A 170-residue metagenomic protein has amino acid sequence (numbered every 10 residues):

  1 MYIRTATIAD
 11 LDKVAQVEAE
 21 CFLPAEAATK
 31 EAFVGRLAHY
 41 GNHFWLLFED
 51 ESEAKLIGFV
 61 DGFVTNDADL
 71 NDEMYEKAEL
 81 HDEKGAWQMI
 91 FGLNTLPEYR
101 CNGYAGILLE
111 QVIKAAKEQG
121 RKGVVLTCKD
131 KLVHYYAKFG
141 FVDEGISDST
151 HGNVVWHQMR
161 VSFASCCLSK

Functional and structural regions predicted by a protein language model:
M1-V14: A short beta-loop-alpha structural element at the N-terminal edge of CoA-dependent acyl/N-acetyltransferase catalytic
L23-E51, F59-L80: Active-site rim helix/loop that mediates acceptor-substrate recognition in acyltransferases
D50-K55, C166-S169: Short, solvent-exposed loop/turn segments that connect beta-strands within catalytic domains and beta-strand-rich
E53-K55, F59-N94, R100, S149-W156: Conserved acyl-donor/pantetheine-binding loop and adjacent beta-alpha core of acyl/acetyltransferases and related
Y99-Q111: Conserved acetyl-CoA pyrophosphate-binding loop and the N-cap/start of the following alpha-helix in GNAT-like
L109, K114-K129: Conserved GNAT acetyl-CoA-binding A-motif
E118, D130-V154: Conserved active-site alpha-helix within GNAT-family acetyltransferase domains
K129-D130, S149-K170: C-terminal "cap" of GNAT-fold acetyltransferases
